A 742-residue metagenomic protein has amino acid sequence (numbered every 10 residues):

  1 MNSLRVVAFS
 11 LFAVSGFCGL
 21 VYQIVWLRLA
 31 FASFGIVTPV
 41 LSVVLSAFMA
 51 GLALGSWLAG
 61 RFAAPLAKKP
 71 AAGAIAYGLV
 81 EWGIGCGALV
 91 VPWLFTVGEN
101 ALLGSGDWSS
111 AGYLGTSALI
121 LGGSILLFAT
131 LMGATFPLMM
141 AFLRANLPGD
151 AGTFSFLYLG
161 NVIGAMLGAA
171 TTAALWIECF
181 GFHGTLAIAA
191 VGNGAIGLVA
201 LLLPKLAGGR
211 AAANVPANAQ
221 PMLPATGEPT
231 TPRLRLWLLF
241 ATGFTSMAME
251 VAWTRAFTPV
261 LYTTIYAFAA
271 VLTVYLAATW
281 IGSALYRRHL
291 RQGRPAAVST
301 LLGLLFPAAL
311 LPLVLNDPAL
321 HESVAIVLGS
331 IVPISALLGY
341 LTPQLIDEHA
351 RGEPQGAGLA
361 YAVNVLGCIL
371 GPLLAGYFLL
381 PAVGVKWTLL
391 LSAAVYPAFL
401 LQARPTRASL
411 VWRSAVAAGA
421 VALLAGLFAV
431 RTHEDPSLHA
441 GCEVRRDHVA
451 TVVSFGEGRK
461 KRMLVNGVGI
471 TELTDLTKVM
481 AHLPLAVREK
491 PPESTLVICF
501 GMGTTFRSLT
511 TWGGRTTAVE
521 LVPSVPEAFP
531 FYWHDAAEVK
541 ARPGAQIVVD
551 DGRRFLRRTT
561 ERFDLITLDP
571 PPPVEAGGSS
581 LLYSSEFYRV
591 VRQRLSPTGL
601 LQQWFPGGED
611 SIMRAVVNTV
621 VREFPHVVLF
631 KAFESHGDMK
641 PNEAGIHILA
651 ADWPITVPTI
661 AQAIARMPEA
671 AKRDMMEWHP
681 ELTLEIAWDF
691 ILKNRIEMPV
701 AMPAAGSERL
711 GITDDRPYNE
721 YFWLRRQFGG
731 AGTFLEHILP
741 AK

Functional and structural regions predicted by a protein language model:
M1-P654, Q662-A663, R716-K742: Alpha-helical transmembrane segments of multi-pass membrane proteins
T656-K742: SAM/dcSAM-binding transferase cores
